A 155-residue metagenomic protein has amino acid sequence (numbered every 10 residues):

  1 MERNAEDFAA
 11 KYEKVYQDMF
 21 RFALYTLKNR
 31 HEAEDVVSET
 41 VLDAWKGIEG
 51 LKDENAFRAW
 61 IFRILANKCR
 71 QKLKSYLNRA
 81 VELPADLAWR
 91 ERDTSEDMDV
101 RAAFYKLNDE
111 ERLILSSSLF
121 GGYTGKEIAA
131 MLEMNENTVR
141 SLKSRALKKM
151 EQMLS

Functional and structural regions predicted by a protein language model:
M1-R21, Y25: A short, charge-rich alpha-helical start-of-domain segment used by transcription regulators
E2, E39-A56, S75-Y76: Sigma70-family region 2
Y12-Y16, F20, R30-G47, W60: Conserved RNAP core-binding helix
Y16, F20, V41, N108 (+2 more regions): C-terminal flanking helix
K52, R63-L83: Arg/Lys-rich amphipathic alpha helix in sigma70-family domain 2
A66, R70, L132-S155: DNA-recognition helix of helix-turn-helix
S75, A80-Y105: Acidic, proline/glycine-rich intrinsically disordered inter-domain spacer in sigma factors
I114-S118: A short pre-motif secondary-structure segment
